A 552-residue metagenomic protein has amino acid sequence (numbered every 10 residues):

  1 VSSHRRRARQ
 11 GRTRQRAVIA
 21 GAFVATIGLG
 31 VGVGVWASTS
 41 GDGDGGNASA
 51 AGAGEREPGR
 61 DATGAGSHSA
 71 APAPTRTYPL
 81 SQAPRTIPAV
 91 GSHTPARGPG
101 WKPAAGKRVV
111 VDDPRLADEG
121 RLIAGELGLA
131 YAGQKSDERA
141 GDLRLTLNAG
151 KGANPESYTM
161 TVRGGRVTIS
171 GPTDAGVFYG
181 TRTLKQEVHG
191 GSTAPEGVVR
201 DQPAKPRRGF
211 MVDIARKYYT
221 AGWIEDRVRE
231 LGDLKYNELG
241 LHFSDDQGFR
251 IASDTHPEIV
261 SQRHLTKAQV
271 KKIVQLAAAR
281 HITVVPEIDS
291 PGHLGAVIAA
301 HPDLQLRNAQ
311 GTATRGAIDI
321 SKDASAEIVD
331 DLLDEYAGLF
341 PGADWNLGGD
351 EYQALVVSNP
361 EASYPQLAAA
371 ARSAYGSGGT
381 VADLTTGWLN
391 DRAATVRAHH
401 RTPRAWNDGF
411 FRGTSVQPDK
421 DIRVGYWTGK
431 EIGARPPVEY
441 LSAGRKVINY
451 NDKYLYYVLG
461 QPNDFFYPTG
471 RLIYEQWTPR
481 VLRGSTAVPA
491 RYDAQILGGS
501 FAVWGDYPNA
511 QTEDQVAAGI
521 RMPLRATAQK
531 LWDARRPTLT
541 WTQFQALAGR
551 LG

Functional and structural regions predicted by a protein language model:
S2-P172, T183, T193-P195, A405-F410: Acidic, contiguous N-terminal accessory segments
I19, P403-D408, Q417-G552: Flexible, acidic glycine-rich loops studded with aromatic residues
P114-D118, A175-F178, Y218-G222, H264 (+8 more regions): Soluble non-cytosolic domains of exported or imported proteins
S157-A317, S321-A326, D334-D344, P360 (+1 more regions): Feature activates predominantly on carbohydrate-active enzymes
R207-M211, E238-G240, H281-V285, D344-N346 (+4 more regions): Structural preference for beta-strand elements that scaffold enzyme active sites
A215-K217, S244-G248, E287-H293, D350-Y352 (+4 more regions): Active-site beta-loop-alpha junctions enriched in small/polar residues
R315-D421, W427, I432-E439: Active-site neighborhood of glycoside hydrolase catalytic domains
